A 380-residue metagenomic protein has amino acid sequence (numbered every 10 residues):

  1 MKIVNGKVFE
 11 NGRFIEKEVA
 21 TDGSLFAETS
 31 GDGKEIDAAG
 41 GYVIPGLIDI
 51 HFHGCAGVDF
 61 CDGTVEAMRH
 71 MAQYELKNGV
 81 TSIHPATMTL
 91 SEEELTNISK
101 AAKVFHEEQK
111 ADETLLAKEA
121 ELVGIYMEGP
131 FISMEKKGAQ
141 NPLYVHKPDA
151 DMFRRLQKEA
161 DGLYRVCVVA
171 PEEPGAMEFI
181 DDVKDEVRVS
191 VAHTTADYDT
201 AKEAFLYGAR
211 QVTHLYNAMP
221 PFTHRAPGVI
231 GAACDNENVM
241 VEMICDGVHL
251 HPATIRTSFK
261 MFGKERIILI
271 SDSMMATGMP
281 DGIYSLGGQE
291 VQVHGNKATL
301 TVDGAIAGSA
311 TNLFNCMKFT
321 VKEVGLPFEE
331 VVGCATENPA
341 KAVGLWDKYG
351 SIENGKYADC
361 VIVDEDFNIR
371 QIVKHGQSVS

Functional and structural regions predicted by a protein language model:
M1-I44: Histidine-rich, glycine-flanked metal-binding segment
G40, H51, E75, M127 (+4 more regions): Conserved, mostly hydrophobic/aromatic
Y42, I50, F60-A120, L143-E159 (+1 more regions): Alpha-helical scaffold segments that flank or form the walls of functional sites
L47, G54-G63, H84-E94, A218-D235: Active-site loop-to-helix "anion-binding N-cap" substructures in soluble metabolic enzymes
H53, R69-A101, A120-S133, A160-E172 (+4 more regions): Divalent metal-dependent hydrolysis catalytic cores, especially in the metallo-beta-lactamase
Q73-H84, A101, M134-D161, E203-L215 (+3 more regions): Active-site gating loops and adjacent loop-to-helix segments of metal-dependent hydrolytic enzymes
R154, K158-M279: Active-site core of metal-dependent hydrolases
G231-V241, F259-S271, T277-K356, C360-V363: His/Asp/Glu-enriched, well-ordered alpha-helical/loop segment that forms or immediately abuts the divalent-metal
